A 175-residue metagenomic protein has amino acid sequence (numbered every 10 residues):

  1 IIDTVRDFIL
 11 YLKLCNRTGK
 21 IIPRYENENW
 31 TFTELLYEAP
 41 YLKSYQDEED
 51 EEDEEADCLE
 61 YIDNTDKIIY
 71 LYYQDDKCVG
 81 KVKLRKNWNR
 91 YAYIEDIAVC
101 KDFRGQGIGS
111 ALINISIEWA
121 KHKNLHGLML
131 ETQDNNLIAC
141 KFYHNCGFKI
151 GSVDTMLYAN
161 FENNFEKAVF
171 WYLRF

Functional and structural regions predicted by a protein language model:
D7-Y91, E95, C100-K101, I113-N114 (+2 more regions): Acetyl-CoA-dependent GNAT
C15, Y72, R104, S110-A111 (+4 more regions): Preference for well-ordered, secondary-structure-rich cores of eukaryotic proteins
C78, Y93, N124-H126, G147: Short loop/turn motifs at secondary-structure junctions
V99, G105-H122, K141-N145: Conserved acetyl-CoA-binding loop-helix of GNAT-fold acetyltransferases
H126, Q133-C140, C146-K149, M156-F175: C-terminal "cap" of GNAT-fold acetyltransferases
